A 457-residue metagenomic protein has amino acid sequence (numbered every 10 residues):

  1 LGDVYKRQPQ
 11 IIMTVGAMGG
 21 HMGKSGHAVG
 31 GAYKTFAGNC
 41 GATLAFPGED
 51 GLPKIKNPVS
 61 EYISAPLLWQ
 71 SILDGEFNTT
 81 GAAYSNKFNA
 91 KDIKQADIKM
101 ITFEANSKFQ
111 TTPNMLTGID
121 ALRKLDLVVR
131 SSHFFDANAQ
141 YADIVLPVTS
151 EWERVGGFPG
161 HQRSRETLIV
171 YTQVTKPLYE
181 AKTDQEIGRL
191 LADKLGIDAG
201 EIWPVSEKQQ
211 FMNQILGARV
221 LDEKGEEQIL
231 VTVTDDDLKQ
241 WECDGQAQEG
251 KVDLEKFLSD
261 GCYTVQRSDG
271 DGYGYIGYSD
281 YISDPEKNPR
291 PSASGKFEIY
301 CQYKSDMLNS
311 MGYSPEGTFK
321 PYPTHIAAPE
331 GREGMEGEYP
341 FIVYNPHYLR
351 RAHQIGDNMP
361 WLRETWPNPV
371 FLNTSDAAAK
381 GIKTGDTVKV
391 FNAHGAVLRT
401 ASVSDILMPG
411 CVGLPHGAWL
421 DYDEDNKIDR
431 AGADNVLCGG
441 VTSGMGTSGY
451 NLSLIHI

Functional and structural regions predicted by a protein language model:
L1, D97-I98, R163-Q173: Short acidic (Asp/Glu) and glycine-rich catalytic loops that position anionic groups and cofactors
L1, S25-Y33, I202-E207: Short coil/turn segments at secondary-structure boundaries
G2-Y5, I457: Short, small-residue-biased leader/transition segments that mark boundaries at the very start of proteins
K6-M13, P113, K182-E186: Conserved active-site and cofactor/substrate-binding residues in soluble primary-metabolism enzymes
M13-Q140, S150-G157, F257-K380: Extended redox/cofactor-interaction regions of prokaryotic respiratory oxidoreductases
D143: Catalytic, metal-anchored helix/loop core of enzyme active sites in primary metabolism
T149, E153, E166-P177: Short beta-alpha connecting loops at secondary-structure transitions that line or flank enzyme active sites
L178, D184-Q248, Q354-F371, S375-I455: Long, contiguous, secondary-structure-rich segments that constitute the structural scaffold of globular domains
